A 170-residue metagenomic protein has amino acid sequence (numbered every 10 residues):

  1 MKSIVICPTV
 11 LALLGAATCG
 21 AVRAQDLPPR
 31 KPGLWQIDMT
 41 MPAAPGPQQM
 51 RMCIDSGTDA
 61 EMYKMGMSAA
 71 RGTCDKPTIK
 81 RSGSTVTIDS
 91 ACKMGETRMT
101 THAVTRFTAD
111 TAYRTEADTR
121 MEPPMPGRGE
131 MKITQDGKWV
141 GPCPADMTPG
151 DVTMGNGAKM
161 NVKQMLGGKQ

Functional and structural regions predicted by a protein language model:
M1-V5: Positively charged n-region of N-terminal signal peptides that target proteins for export
C7-A17: Bacterial N-terminal signal peptides
T18-A24: Sec/Tat signal peptide C-region and signal peptidase I cleavage site
D26-Q170: Subset-of-secretome marker
